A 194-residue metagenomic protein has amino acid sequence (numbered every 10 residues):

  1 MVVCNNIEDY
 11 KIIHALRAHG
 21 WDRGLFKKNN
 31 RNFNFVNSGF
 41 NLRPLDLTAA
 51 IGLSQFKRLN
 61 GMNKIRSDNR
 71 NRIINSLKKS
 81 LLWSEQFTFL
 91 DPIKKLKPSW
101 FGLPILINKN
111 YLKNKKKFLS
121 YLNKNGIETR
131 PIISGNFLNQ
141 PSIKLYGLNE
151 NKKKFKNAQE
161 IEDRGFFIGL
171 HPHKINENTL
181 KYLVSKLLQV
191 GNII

Functional and structural regions predicted by a protein language model:
M1-V2: Glycine-rich phosphate-binding loop of ATP-grasp-fold ATP-dependent ligases
N5-I194: PLP-dependent aminotransferase class I/II
